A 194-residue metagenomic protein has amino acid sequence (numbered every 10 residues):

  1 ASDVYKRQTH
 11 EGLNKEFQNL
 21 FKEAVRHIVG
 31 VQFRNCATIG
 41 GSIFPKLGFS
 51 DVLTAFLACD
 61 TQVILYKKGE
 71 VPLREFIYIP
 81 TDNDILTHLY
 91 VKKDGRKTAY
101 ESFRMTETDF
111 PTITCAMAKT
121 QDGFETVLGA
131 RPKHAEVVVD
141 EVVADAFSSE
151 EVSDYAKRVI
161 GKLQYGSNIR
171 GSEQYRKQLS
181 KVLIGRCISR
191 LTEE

Functional and structural regions predicted by a protein language model:
S2-E194: C-terminal structural segment of proteins
